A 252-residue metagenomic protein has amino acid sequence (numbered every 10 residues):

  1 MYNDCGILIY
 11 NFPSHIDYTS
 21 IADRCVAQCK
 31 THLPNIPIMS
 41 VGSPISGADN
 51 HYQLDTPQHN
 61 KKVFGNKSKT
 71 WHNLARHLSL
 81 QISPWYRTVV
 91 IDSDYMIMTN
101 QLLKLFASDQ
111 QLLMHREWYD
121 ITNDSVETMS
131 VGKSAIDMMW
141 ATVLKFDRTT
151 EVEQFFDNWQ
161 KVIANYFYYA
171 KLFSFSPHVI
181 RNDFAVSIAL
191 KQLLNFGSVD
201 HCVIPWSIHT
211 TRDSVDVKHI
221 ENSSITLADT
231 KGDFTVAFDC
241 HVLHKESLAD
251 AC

Functional and structural regions predicted by a protein language model:
M1-C5, I9, T19, S40 (+2 more regions): A glycosyltransferase accessory/donor-loop signature
P13-A22: A short, glycine/small-residue-rich beta-strand->loop->alpha-helix junction that serves as a flexible
R24, Q28-I36: Short, acidic, metal-binding catalytic loop of nucleotide-sugar glycosyltransferases
P34, S68-K69, G132-A135: Short Gly/Pro-enriched turn/cap motifs at secondary-structure boundaries
P34-S43, T88-V89, L112-M114: Short, hydrophobic beta-strand segments that form beta-sheet elements in well-ordered domains
G42-S83: Active-site-proximal specificity loops/subdomain of glycosyltransferases
H72-N123: GT-A fold catalytic core of metal-dependent nucleotide-sugar glycosyltransferases, centered on the diacidic
M114-M138: Class I SAM-dependent methyltransferase SAM-binding "motif I" and its flanking Rossmann-like core
